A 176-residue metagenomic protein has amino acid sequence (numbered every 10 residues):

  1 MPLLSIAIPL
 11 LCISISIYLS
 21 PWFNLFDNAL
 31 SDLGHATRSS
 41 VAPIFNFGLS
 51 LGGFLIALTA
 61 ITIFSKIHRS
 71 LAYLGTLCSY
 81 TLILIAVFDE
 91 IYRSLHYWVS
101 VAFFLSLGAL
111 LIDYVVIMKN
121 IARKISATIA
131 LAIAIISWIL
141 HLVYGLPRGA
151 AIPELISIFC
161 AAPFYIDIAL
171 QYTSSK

Functional and structural regions predicted by a protein language model:
M1-L19: N-terminal signal-anchor transmembrane alpha helix
P2, I67-G75, A122-A130: Membrane-interfacial loop-to-transmembrane alpha-helix junctions, especially the N-terminal start
I13-A36, S40: Hydrophobic transmembrane helix segments
L33-F54: Interfacial helix-start motif at the membrane-water boundary
G52-A72: Transmembrane alpha-helical segments in integral membrane proteins
G75-K119: Membrane-proximal helix-loop-helix units in multi-pass membrane proteins
K119-K176: Terminal transmembrane helical module of multi-pass membrane proteins
